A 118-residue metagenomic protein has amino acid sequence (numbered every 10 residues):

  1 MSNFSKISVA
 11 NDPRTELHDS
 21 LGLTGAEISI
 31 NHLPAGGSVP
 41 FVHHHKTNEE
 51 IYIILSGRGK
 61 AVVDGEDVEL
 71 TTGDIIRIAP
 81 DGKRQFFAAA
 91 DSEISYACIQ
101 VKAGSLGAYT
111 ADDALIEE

Functional and structural regions predicted by a protein language model:
M1-A26, A35, G107-E118: A short, N-terminal "cap"/entry segment at the start of jelly-roll beta-barrel domains of the cupin/DSBH fold
H18-S20, P40-H45, F87-A89, A108-Y109: Short histidine-centered beta-strand/loop micro-motifs that create catalytic or ligand/metal-coordination sites
T24, V62-E66: Short strand-coil-strand connectors
S29, S38-F41: Short, charged beta-strand/loop "edge" motif centered at a coil->beta-strand transition that forms conserved
H32-L33, H44-V62: Short, conserved beta-strand element in jelly-roll/cupin
S38-V39, K60, I76, D81-F86: Histidine-centered metal-chelating micro-motifs
G65-D81: Short acidic-glycine-tyrosine-enriched beta hairpin
P80-L106: Ligand-binding loop in jelly-roll beta-barrel domains
